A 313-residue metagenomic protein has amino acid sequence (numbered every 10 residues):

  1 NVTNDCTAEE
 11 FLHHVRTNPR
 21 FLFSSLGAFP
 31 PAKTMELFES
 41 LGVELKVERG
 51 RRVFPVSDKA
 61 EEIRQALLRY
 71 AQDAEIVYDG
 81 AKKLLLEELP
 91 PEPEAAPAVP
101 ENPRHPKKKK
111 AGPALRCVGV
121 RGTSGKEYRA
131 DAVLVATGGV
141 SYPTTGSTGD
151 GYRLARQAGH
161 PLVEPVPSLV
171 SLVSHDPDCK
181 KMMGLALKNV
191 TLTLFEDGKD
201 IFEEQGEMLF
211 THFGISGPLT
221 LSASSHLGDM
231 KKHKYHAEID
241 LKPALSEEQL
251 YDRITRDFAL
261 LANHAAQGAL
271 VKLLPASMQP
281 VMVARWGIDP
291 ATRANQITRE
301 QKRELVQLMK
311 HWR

Functional and structural regions predicted by a protein language model:
N1-A74, F210: Conserved N-terminal/central alpha/beta ligand/cofactor-binding core
N1-F11, E44, H160-V166, S171-Q296: An anion/pyrophosphate-binding glycine-rich loop and adjacent beta-alpha core in soluble alpha-beta enzymes
A71-K82, P165: A conserved beta-strand/loop element that lines the FAD pocket in flavoprotein oxidoreductases
A74-I76, G125-R129: Glycine-rich phosphate-binding loop signature in dinucleotide/nucleotide-binding domains
V77-R116: A conserved short coil-to-beta-strand element within the FAD-binding core of flavoproteins
T123-G125, K199: Glycine-centered tight beta-turn/hairpin loop motif at sheet-sheet or coil-to-beta transitions
E127-T144, A155-R156, M208-F213: Short hydrophobic core segments
P143-V163: Glycine-rich beta-alpha-beta "Rossmann" dinucleotide-binding loop(s) and their flanking helix/strand
